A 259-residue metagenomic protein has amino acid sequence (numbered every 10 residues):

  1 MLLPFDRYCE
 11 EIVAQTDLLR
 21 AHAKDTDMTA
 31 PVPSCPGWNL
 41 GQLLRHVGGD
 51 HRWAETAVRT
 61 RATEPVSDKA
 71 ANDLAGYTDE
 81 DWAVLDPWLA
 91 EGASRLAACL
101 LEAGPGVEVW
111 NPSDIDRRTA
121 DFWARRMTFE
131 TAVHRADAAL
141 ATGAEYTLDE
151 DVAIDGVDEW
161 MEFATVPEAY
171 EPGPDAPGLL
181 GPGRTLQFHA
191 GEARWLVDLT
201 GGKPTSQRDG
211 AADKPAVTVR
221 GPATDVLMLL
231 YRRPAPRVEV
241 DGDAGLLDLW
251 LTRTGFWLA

Functional and structural regions predicted by a protein language model:
M1-P33: Non-cleavable N-terminal signal-anchor transmembrane helices
Q15, L19, D50, D81 (+3 more regions): Alpha-helical packing segments of well-folded alpha/beta enzyme cores
D27-D68, D114-E171, V226: Short, contiguous alpha-helical
K69-Y77: A short small-residue
L85-R135: Hydrophobic alpha-helical segments and helix pairs
W160-L196: A glycine-rich beta-turn/hairpin centered on an aromatic-Pro dipeptide
F188-A223: Acidic/His-leaning functional-site neighborhoods
A211-A259: C-terminal interaction segments
